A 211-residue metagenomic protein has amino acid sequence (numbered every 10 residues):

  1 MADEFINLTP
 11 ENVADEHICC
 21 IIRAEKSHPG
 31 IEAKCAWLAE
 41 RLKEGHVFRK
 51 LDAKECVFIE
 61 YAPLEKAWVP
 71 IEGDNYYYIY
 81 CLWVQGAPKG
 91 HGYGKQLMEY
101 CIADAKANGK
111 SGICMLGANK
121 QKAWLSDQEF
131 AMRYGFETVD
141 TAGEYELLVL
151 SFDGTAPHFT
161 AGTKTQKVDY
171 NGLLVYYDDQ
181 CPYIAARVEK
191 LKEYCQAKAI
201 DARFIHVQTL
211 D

Functional and structural regions predicted by a protein language model:
M1-V47, D52, G162-T163, Y183 (+1 more regions): Short amphipathic alpha-helix that is part of the acyltransferase structural core
K54-K66, Y78, W83: Conserved beta-strand in the GNAT
K66-I79, K89: A conserved beta-turn-beta hairpin within the catalytic core of GNAT-like acetyltransferases that forms part
V84, G90-A105: Conserved acetyl-CoA-binding loop-helix of GNAT-fold acetyltransferases
A105-K120: Conserved GNAT acetyl-CoA-binding A-motif
L116-G117, G135-V149: Conserved catalytic-core motifs of GNAT/GCN5-like acyltransferases
G143-V168: C-terminal "cap" of GNAT-fold acetyltransferases
T163-K198: Local sequence-structure signature of Cys/Sec-based thiol-disulfide redox active-site neighborhoods
